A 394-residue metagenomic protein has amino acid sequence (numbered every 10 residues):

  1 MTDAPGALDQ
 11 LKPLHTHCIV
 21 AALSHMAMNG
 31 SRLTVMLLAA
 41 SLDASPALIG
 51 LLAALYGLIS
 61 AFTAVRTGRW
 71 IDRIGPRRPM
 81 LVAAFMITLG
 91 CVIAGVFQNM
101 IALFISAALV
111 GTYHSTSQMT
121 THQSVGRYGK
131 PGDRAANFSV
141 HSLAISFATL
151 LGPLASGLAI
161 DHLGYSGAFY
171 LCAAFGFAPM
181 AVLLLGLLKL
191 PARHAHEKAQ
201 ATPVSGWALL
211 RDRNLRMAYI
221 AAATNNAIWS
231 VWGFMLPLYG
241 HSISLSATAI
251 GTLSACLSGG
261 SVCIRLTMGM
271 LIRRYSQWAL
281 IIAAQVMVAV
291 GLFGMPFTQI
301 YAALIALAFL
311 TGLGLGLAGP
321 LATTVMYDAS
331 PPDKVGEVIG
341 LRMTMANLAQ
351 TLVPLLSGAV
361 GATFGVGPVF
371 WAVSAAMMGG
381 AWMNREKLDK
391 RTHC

Functional and structural regions predicted by a protein language model:
T2-L11, L190-Y219: Juxtamembrane intracellular "pre-TM" segments in multi-pass secondary transporters
L11-G57, R216-M217, A221, N226-Y239 (+1 more regions): Helix-loop boundary and gating motifs at the non-cytosolic
M28, L109-T121, L310-A322: Core transmembrane helices of Major Facilitator Superfamily
G57-V65, T149-L150, S258-V262, L266 (+1 more regions): Residue-level signature of mid-helix packing/kink "hotspots" within the transmembrane helices of 12-pass Major
T63-G75, I264-S276: Helix-to-loop junctions at the C-terminal end of transmembrane segments in multipass secondary transporters
R78-V92, A279-F293: Structural signature of the two symmetry-related core transmembrane helices
A108-I145: Cytoplasmic helix-loop-helix junction between adjacent transmembrane helices in 12-TM secondary transporters
A174-A195, M383-K387: C-terminal membrane-cytosol helix-exit motif in multi-pass small-molecule transporters
